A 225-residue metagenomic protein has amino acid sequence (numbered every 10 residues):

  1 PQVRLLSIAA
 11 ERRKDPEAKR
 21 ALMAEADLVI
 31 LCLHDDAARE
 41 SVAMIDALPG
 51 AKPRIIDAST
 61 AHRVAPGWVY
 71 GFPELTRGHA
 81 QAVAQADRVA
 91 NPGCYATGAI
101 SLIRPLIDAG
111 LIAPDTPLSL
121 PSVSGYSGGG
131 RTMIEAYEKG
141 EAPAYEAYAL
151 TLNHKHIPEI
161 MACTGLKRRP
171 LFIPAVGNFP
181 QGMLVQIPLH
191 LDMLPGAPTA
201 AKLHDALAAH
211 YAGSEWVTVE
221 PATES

Functional and structural regions predicted by a protein language model:
P1-P143, Y148-L150: N-terminal Rossmann-like NAD(P) cofactor-binding subdomain of oxidoreductases, focused on the glycine-rich
P1-R20, C32, T116-S122, Y126-S225: C-terminal substrate-binding/catalytic lobe of Rossmann-fold NAD(P)-dependent oxidoreductases
